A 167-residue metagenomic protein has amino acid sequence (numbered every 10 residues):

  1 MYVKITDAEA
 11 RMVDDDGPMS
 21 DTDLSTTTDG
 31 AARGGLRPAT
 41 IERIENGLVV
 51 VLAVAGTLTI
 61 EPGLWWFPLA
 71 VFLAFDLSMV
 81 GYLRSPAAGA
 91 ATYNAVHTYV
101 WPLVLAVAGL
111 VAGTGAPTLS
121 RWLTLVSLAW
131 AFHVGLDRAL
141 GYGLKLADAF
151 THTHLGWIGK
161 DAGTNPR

Functional and structural regions predicted by a protein language model:
Y2-R167: N-terminal membrane-targeting hydrophobic helices
